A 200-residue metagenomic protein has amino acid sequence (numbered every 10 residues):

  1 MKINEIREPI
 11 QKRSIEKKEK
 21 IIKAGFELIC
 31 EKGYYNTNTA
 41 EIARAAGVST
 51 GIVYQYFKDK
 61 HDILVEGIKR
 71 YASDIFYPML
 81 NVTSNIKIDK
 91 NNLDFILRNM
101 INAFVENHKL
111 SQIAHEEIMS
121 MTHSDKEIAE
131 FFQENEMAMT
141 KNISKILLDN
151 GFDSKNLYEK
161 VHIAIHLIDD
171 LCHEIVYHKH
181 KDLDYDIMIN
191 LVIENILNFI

Functional and structural regions predicted by a protein language model:
M1-E16: N-terminal intrinsically disordered/low-complexity leader segments
K2-I6, T50, H61, G67-Y71 (+6 more regions): Alpha-helical bundle regulatory/interaction domains
E16, K20, L28-D62, E66: Helix-turn-helix
I21-I29, F104, I168: Short hydrophobic clusters on alpha-helical segments that form packing/core surfaces in small helical domains
E41, N91-I96: A conserved beta-strand->loop->alpha-helix hinge within the catalytic CA
S73-N81, F95, N102, E106-L110 (+3 more regions): Amphipathic alpha-helical packing segments from all-alpha helical-bundle domains
T83-S84, V105-E127, H173-H178: Amphipathic alpha-helical segments used for helix-helix packing
E116, L148-N195: Hydrophobic/aromatic-rich alpha-helical bundle segments in the mid-to-C-terminal region
